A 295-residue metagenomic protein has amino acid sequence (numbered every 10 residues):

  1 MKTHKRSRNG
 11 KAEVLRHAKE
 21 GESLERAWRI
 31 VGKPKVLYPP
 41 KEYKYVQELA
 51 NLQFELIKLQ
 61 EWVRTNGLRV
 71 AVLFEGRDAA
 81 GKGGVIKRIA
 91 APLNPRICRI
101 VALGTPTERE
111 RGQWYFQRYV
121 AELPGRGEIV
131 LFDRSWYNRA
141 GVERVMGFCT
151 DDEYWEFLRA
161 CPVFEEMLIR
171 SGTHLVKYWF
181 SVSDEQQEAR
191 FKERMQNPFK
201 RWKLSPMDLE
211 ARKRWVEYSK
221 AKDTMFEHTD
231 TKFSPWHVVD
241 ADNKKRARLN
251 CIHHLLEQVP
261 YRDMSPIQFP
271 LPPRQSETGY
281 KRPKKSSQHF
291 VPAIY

Functional and structural regions predicted by a protein language model:
M1-Y295: Glycine-rich phosphate-binding loop of ATP-dependent small-molecule kinases
